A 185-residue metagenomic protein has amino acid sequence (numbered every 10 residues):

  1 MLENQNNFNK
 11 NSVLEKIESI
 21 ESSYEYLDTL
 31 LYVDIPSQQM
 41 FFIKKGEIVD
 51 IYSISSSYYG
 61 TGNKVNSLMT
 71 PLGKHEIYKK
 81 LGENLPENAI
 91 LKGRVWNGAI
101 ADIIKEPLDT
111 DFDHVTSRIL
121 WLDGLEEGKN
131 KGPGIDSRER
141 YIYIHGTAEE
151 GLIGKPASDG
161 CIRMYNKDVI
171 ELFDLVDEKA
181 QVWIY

Functional and structural regions predicted by a protein language model:
M1-Y185: N-terminal pre-domains immediately preceding structured catalytic cores
